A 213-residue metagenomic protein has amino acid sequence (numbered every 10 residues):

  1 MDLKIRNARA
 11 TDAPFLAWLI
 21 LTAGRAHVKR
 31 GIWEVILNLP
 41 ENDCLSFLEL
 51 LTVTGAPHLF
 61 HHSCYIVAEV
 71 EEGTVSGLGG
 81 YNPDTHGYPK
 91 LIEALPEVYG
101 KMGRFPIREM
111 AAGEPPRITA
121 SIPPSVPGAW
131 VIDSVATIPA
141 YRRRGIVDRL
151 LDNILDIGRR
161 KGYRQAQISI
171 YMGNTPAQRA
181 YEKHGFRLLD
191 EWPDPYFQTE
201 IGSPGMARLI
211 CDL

Functional and structural regions predicted by a protein language model:
M1-P14, V28-E34, D212-L213: Conserved N-terminal entry element of GNAT/NAT acetyltransferase domains
R25-T52, Y99-K101: Conserved GNAT-fold acetyl-CoA-binding loop/helix
N38-Y65, V70, I118-I122: Active-site rim helix/loop that mediates acceptor-substrate recognition in acyltransferases
V67, G73-N82, V131, A136: Conserved beta-strand in the GNAT
D84-A129: Conserved acyl-donor/pantetheine-binding loop and adjacent beta-alpha core of acyl/acetyltransferases and related
A129-W130, G158-S169: Conserved GNAT acetyl-CoA-binding A-motif
R143-D156, R179-K183: Conserved acetyl-CoA-binding loop-helix of GNAT-fold acetyltransferases
R164-Q167, Y171-Q178, H184, D194-L213: C-terminal "cap" of GNAT-fold acetyltransferases
